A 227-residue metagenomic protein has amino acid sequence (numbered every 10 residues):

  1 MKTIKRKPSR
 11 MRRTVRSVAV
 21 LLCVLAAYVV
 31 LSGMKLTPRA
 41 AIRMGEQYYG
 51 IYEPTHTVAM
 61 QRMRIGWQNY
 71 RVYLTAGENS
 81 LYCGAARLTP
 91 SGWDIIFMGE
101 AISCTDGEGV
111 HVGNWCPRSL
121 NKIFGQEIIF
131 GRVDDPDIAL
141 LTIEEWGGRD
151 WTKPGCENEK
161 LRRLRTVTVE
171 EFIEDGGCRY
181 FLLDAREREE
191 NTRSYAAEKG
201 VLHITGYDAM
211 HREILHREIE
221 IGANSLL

Functional and structural regions predicted by a protein language model:
M1-R12: N-terminal Lys/Arg-rich, disordered targeting/topogenic segments
R12-G33: Hydrophobic membrane-insertion alpha-helices, especially the h-region of bacterial N-terminal signal peptides
S32-Q61, D134: Short, non-transmembrane alpha-helical segments in secretory-pathway proteins
P54-L88, E190-S194: Exposed beta-strand-loop-beta-strand "reactive/processing" segments of non-cytosolic proteins
R87-T105, L215-R217: Short beta-strand edge/turn micro-motifs at domain boundaries
I102-F130: Extracellular ectodomain segments of secreted/surface proteins
V133-A139: Short proline/glycine-enriched turn/loop motifs at strand-loop junctions of beta-rich domains
L141-L227: Ser/Thr-rich low-complexity repeats and stalk/linker segments
